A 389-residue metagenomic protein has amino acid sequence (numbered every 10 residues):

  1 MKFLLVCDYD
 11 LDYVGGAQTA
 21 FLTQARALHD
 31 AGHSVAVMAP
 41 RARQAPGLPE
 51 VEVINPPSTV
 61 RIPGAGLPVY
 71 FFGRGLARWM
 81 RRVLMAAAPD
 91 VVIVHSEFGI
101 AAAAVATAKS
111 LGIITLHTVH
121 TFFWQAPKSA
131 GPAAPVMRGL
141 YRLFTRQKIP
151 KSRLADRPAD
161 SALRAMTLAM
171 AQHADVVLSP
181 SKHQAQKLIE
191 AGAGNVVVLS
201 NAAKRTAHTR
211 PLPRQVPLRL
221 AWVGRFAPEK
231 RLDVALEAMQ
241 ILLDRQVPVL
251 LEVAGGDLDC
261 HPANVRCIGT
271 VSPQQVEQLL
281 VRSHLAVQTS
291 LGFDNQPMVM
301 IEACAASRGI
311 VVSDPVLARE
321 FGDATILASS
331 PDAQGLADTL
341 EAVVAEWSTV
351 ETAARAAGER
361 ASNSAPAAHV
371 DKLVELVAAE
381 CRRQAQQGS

Functional and structural regions predicted by a protein language model:
M1-P49, N55, Q240-L243: N-terminal subdomain of nucleotide-sugar transferases
F144-T209: Donor nucleotide-sugar binding/catalytic pocket of nucleotide-sugar-dependent glycosyltransferases
D175, V281-N295, R308: Acidic donor-binding loop of glycosyltransferase active sites
A203, R210-K230, L236-Q240: Conserved donor-binding/catalytic core segment of Leloir-type glycosyltransferases
G255-Q278, R282-L285: Nucleotide-activated donor-binding/catalytic signature segment of Leloir-type glycosyltransferases, i.e., the conserved
M300, A305-V312: Short hydrophobic beta-strand element within catalytic cores of glycosyltransferases and related nucleotide-activated
D323-Q334, E341-S348: Conserved acidic donor-binding segment of nucleotide-sugar-dependent glycosyltransferases
S348-A378: A charged, aromatic-enriched C-terminal amphipathic alpha-helix characteristic of glycosyltransferases across folds
